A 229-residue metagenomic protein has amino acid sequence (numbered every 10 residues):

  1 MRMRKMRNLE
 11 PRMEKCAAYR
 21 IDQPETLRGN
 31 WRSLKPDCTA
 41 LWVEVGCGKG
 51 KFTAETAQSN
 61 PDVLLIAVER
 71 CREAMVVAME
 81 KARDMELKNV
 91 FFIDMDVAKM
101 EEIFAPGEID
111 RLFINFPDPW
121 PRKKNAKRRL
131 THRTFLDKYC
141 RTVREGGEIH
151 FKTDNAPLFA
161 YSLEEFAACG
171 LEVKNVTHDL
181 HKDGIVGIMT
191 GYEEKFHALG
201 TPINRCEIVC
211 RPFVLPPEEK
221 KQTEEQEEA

Functional and structural regions predicted by a protein language model:
M1-L41, K51-Q58: S-adenosyl-L-methionine
G46-G48: Class I SAM-dependent methyltransferase "Motif I" SAM/SAH-binding loop
C71: Conserved SAM/SAH-binding beta-strand->alpha-helix loop
M75-V76, F159: Short alpha-helix immediately C-terminal to the canonical SAM-binding loop
E80-P106: S-adenosyl-L-methionine
T131-E145: A short glycine-rich, Lys/Arg-flanked "PGG" loop and its adjoining helix->strand segment in the class I
G146-T153: Conserved beta-strand signature within the Rossmann-like core of class I S-adenosyl-L-methionine
S162-E164, C169-A229: Class I S-adenosyl-L-methionine
